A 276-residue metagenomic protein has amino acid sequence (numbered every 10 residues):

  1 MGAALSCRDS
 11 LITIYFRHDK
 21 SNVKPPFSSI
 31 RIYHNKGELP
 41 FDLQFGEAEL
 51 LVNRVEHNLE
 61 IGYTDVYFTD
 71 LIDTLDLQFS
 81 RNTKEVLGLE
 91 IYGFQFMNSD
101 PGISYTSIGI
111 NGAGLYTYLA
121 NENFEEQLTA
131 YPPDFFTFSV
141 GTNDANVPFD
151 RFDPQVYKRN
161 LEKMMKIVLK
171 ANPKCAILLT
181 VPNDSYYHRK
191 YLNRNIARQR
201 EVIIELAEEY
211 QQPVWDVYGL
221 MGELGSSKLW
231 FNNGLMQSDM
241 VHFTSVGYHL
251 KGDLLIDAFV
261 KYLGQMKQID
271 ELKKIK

Functional and structural regions predicted by a protein language model:
M1-F45, R54-R159, H242: Conserved SGNH/GDSL esterase-like catalytic core that processes O-acyl groups on lipids and polysaccharides
A48-E49: Intrinsically disordered, low-complexity regulatory regions of nuclear DNA-binding proteins
N121, E125, K158-M165, R200 (+2 more regions): Extracytoplasmic/secreted envelope proteins and their assembly/folding machinery, especially bacterial periplasmic
P133-A145, P154-L161, L169-K170, L178-V217: Conserved N-terminal glycine/acidic-rich loop preference
V168-P173, Y262-Q265: Secondary-structure transition/capping motifs at alpha-helix termini and the adjoining loop/turn into the next element
A176-L178, T244: Extracellular low-complexity Ser/Thr/Asn/Gly-rich intrinsically disordered segments
N183-K276: Catalytic His-Asp segment of secreted/periplasmic serine-dependent ester chemistry enzymes
